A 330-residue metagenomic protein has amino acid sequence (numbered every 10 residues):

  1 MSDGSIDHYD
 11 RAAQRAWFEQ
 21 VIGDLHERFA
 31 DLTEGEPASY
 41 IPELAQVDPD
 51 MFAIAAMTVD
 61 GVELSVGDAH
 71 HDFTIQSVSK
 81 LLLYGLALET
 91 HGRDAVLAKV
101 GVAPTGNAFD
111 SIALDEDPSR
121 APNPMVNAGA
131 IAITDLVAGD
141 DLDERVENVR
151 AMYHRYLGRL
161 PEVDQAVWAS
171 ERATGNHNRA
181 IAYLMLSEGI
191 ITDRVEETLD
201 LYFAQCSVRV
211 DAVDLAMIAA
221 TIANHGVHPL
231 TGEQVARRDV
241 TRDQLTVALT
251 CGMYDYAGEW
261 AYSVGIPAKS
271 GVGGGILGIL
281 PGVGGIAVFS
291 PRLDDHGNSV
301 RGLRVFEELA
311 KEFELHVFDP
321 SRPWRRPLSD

Functional and structural regions predicted by a protein language model:
D3-R28, L32-E34, A87-Q205: Active-site-adjacent helix/loop patches that line small-molecule binding or acyl-intermediate pockets
G4, Y9, H225-D330: Structured C-terminal helix/loop/strand segments within mature extracytoplasmic catalytic/sensor domains
G23-H26, A30, V78-E89, R238-G258: A charged amphipathic helix-loop-strand protein-protein interaction module that recurs in cytosolic assemblies
A30-V66, L277-G278: A short, well-structured edge-of-sheet supersecondary motif
L44-V47, P122-N123, A173, G265-K269 (+1 more regions): Short Gly/Pro-enriched turn/cap motifs at secondary-structure boundaries
D60-G61, T74-L97, I218, I286: Active-site SXXK
S77-S79, L83, M125-A132, I181 (+5 more regions): Catalytic-loop motifs flanking and including active-site residues across diverse enzymes
D143, R172-G175, Y183-D243, D294-S299: Penicillin-binding protein/beta-lactamase superfamily catalytic region
